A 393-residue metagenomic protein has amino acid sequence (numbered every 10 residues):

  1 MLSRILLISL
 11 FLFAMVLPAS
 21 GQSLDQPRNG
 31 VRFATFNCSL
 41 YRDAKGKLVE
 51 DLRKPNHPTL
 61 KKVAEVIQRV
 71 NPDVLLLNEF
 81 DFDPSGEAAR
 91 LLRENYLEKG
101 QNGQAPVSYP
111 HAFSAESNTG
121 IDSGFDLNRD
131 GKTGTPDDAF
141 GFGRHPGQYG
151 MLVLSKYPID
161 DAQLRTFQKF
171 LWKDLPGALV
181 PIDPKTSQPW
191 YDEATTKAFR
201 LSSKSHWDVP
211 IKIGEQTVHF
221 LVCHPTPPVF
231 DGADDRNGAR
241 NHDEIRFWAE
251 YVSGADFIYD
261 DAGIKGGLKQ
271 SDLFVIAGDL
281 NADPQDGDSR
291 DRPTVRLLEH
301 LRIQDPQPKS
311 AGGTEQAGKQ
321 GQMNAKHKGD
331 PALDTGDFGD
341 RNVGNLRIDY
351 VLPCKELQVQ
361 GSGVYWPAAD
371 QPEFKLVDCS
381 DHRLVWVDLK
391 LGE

Functional and structural regions predicted by a protein language model:
M1-I5: Positively charged n-region of N-terminal signal peptides that target proteins for export
L6-V16: Bacterial N-terminal signal peptides
S20-M151, L179-F199, G214-V218, A233 (+5 more regions): N-terminal, active-site-proximal structural segment of metallo-dependent hydrolase catalytic domains
Q22, Y157-T166, F170, D174-P176 (+4 more regions): Metal-dependent phosphoester-hydrolase catalytic domains
T35, M151-V153, H206-P210, V222 (+2 more regions): Conserved hydrophobic/aromatic beta-strand scaffold that supports enzyme active sites
C38-R42, F80-P84, S117-D122, I159-D161 (+3 more regions): Solvent-exposed loop/turn segments at secondary-structure junctions within structured extracellular/periplasmic domains
K204, P227-P228, G232, D243 (+1 more regions): Beta-propeller domains
Q216-A239: Active-site His/acidic residue clusters
